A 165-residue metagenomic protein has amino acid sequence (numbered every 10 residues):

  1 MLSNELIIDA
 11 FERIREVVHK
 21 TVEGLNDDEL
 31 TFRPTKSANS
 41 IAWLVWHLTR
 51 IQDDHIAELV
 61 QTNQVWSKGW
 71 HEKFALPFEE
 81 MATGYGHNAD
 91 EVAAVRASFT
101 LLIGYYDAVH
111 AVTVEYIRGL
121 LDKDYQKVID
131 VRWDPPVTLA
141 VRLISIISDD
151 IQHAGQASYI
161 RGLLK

Functional and structural regions predicted by a protein language model:
M1-E5: N-terminal leader segment of winged-helix/HTH proteins
I8-E12, E16-H19, E29-Y85, A111 (+1 more regions): Short, contiguous alpha-helical
N26, R118-L121, R161: A structural signal for long alpha-helical coiled-coils and helix-turn connectors that form the cytosolic signaling
E80-D124: Acidic/histidine-rich alpha-helical segments that form the ligand environment of transition-metal centers
